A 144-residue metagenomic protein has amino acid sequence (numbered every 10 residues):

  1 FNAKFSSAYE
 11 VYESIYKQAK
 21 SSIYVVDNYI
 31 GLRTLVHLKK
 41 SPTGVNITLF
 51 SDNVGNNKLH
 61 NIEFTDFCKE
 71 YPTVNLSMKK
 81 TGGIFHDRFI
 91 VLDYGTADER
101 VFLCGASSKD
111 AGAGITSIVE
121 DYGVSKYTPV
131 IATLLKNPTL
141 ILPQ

Functional and structural regions predicted by a protein language model:
F1-F5, Y9, G31-Q144: PLD/PLD-like phosphodiesterase catalytic module centered on the HKD motif
I15-K20: Secondary-structure "cap/kink" motif recognition
I23: Catalytic histidine site
